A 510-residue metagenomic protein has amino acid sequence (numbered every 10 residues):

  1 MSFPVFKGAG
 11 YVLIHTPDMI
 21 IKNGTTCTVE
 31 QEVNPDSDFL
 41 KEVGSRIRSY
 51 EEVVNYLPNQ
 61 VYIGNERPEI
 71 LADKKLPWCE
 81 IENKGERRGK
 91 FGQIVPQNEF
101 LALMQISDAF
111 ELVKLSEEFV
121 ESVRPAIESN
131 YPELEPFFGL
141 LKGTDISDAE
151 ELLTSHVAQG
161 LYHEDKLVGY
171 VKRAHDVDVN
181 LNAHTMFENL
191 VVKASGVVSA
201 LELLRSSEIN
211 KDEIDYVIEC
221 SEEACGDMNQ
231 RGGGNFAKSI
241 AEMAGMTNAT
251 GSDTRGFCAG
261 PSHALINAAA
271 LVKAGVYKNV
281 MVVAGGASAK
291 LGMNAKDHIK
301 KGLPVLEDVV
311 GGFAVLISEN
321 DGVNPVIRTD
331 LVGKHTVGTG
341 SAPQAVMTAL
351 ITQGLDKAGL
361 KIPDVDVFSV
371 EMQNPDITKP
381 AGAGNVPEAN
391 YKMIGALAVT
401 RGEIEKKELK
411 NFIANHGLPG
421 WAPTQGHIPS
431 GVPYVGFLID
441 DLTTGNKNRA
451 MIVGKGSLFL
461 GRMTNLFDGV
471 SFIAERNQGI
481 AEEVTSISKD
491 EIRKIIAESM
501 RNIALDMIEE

Functional and structural regions predicted by a protein language model:
M1-L190, D297-I362, G454, T464-E510: Condensing-enzyme catalytic core mediating Claisen C-C bond formation in acyl metabolism
D165-F187, D227-N267, L271-K278, P387-P433: Conserved catalytic cysteine-centered active-site region of acyl-thioester-dependent Claisen-condensing enzymes
K193-G251, R255-G256, K361-L397: Conserved beta-ketoacyl condensing-enzyme motif
S206-D215, G245-T250, A274-M281, K357-P363 (+2 more regions): Structural signature of cysteine-dependent C-C bond-forming condensing enzymes
C220-C225, G256-P261, A284-K290, G454-F459: Acidic, glycine-rich active-site loops and adjacent beta-strand->loop/helix elements that engage anionic groups
M228-R231, H263-I266, L291-D297, R328-T329 (+2 more regions): Short acidic, glycine/serine/threonine-rich loops at helix termini
A274-V309: Flexible, glycine-rich active-site loops centered on histidine and acidic residues that chelate a metal or position
G286-A287, L331-T336, S369-D376, G456-S457: Glycine-rich beta-alpha junction loops
